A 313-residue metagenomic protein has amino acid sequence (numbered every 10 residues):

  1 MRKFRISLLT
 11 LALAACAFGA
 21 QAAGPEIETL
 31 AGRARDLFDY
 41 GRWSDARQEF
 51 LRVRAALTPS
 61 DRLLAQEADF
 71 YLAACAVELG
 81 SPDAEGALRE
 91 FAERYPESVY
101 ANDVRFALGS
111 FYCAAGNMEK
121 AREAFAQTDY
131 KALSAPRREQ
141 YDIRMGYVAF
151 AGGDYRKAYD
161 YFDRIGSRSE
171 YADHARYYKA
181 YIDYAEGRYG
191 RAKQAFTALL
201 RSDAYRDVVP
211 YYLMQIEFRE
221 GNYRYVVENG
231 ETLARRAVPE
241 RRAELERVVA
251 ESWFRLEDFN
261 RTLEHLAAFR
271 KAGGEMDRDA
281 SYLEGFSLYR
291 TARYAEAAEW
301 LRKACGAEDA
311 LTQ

Functional and structural regions predicted by a protein language model:
M1-L9, L13, F18-Q313: Acidic, polar-rich low-complexity tracts and alpha-helical solenoid repeat scaffolds
